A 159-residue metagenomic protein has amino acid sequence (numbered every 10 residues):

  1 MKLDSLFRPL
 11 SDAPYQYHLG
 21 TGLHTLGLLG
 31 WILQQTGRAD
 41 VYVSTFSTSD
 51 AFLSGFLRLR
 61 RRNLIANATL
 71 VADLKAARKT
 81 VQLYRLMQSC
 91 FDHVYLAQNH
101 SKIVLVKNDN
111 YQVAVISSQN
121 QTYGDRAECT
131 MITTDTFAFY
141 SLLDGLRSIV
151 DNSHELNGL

Functional and structural regions predicted by a protein language model:
M1-L159: PLD/PLD-like phosphodiesterase catalytic module centered on the HKD motif
